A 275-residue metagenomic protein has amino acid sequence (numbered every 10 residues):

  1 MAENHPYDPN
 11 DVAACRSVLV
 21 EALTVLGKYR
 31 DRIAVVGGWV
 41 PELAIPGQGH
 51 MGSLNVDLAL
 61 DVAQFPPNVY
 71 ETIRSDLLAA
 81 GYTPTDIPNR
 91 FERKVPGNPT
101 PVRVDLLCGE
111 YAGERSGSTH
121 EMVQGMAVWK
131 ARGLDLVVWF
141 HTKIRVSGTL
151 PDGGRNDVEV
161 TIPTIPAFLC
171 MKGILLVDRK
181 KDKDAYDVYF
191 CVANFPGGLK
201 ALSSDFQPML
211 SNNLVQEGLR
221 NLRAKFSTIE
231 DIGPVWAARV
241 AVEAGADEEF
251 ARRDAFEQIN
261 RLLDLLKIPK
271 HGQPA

Functional and structural regions predicted by a protein language model:
M1-A275: Compositionally biased terminal segments of proteins
